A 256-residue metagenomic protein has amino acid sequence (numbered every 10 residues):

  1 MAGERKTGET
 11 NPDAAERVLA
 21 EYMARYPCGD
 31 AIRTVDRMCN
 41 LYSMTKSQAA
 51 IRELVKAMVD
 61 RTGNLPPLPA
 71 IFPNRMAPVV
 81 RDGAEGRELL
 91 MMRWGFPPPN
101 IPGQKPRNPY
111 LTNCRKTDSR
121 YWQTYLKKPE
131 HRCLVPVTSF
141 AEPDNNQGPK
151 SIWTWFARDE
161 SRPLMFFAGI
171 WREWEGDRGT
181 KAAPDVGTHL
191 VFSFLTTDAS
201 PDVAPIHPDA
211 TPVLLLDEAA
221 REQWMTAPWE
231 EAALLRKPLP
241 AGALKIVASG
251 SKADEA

Functional and structural regions predicted by a protein language model:
G3-R5, A15-A256: Short linear sequence motif anchored by a di-proline
